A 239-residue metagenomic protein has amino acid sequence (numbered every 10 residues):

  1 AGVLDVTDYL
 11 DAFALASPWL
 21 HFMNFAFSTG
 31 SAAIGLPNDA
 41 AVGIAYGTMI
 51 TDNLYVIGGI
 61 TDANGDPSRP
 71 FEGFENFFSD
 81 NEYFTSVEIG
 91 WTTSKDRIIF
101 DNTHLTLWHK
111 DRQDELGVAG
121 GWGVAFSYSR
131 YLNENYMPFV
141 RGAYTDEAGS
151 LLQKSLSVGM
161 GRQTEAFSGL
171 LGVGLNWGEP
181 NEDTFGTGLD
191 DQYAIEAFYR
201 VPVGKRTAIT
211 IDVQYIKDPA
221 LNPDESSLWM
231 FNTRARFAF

Functional and structural regions predicted by a protein language model:
A1, Y46, V56-G58, T103-L107 (+3 more regions): Membrane-embedded beta-strand positions of outer-membrane beta-barrel proteins
G2-F84, E88: Surface-exposed coil loops of outer-membrane beta-barrel proteins
V3, T48, W91-T93, R130 (+4 more regions): Residue-level signature of outer-membrane beta-barrel architecture
V6-D8, F27-G30, T61-E75, W108-E115 (+3 more regions): Sequence/structural signature of outer-membrane beta-barrel proteins
N38-V42, N81-T85, G120-V124, L152-L156 (+2 more regions): Residues that define the transmembrane beta-barrel architecture of outer-membrane proteins
M49-V56, Y136, E165, G169 (+2 more regions): Secondary-structure transition into beta-strands, especially the periplasmic turns and strand N-termini that construct
V87-D183, A197: Detector for outer-membrane/organellar transmembrane beta-barrel domains, recognizing the amphipathic beta-strand
V201, T207, S227-F239: Outer-membrane beta-barrel "beta-signal"
